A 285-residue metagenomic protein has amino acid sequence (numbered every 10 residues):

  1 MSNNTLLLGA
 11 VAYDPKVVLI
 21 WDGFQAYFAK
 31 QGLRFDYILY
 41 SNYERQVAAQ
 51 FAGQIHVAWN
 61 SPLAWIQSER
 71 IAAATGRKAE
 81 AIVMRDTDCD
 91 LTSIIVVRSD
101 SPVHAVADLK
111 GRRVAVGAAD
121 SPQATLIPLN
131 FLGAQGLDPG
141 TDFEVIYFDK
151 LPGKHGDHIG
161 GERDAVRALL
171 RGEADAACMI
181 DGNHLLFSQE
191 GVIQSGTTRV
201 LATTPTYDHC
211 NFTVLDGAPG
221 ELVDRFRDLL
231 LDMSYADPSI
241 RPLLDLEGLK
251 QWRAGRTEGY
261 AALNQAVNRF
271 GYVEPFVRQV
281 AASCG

Functional and structural regions predicted by a protein language model:
S2-G23, T213-V214, A218-G285: An extracytoplasmic/periplasmic, membrane-proximal ligand-sensing/linker region
S2-V103: Short, glycine-/small- and polar/acidic-enriched structural segments that line small-molecule recognition paths
N3-A10, R77-I94, D142-H158, F187-R227 (+1 more regions): Periplasmic-binding protein-like
Y37-A48, G140-R167: Short helix-initiation/N-cap motifs at beta->coil->alpha
Q50-F51, L109, L169-L170: Hydrophobic residues within well-ordered alpha-helices
W59-A74, G133-A134, R163-S195: A ligand-binding cleft/hinge motif common to bilobed small-molecule-binding domains
V97-V114, A118-A119, Q135, P139-T141: Flexible hinge/capping segments at coil-to-helix
G117-G133: Secondary-structure junction motif
